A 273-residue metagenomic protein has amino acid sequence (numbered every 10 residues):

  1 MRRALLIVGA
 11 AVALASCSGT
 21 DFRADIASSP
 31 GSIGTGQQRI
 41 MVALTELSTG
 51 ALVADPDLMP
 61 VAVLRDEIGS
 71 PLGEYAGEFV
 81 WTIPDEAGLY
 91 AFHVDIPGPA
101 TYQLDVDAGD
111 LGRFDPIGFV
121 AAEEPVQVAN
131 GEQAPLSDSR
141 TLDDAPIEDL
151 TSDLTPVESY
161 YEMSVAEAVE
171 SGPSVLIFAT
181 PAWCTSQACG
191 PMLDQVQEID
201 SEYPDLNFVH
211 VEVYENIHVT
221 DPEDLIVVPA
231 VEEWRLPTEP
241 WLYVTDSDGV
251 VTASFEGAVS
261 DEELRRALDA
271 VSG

Functional and structural regions predicted by a protein language model:
M1-L6: Bacterial N-terminal signal peptides that target proteins for export
A13-S16: C-terminal motif of bacterial Sec signal peptides marking the signal peptidase cleavage site
S18-E148: Contiguous segments within soluble domain cores/interaction surfaces
Q127, R140-A145, V251-G273: Thiol-/selenol-based redox modules, centered on thioredoxin-like and closely related oxidoreductase domains
P146-D153, V157, S164-T185: Short active-site neighborhood of thiol/selenol oxidoreductases, capturing the structured segment around
S171-V175, Y203-V209, E239-P240, S247: Loop/turn elements at helix/coil->beta-strand transitions in domains of secreted/extracellular proteins
S186-E202: Typically the conserved alpha-helix immediately C-terminal to a functionally engaged Cys/Sec in thioredoxin-like
V211-E239, Y243-V251, E263-S272: Thioredoxin-like thiol-disulfide oxidoreductase module
